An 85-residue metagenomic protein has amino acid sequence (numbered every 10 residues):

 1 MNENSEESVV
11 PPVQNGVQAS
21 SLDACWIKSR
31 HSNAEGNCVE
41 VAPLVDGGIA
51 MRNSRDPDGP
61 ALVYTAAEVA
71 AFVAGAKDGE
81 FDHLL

Functional and structural regions predicted by a protein language model:
M1-L85: Positively charged, low-complexity terminal tracts and the immediately adjacent first secondary-structure elements
